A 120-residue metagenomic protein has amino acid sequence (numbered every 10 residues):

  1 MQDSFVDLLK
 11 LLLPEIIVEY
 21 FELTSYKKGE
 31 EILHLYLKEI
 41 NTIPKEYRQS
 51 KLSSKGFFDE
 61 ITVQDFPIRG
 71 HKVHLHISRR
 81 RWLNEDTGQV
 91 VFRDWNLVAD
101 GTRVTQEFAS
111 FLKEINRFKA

Functional and structural regions predicted by a protein language model:
M1, K10-L12, E22, L52 (+4 more regions): Amphipathic, alpha-helical segments enriched in basic
M1-Q2, G101: Intrinsic-disorder-associated interaction segments
D3-P44: Short helix-coil boundary/hinge micro-motifs
S4, S25, S50-S54, S78 (+1 more regions): Generic serine detector
L13, V18, Q49, K55-F58 (+3 more regions): Alpha-helical protein-protein interaction elements
E19, Y36, N41, K51-S53 (+3 more regions): Generic alpha-helical propensity signal that fires on short helical segments and nearby coil/disordered stretches
E30-L83: N-terminal juxtadomain amphipathic helix that follows a signal peptide/anchor or precedes a small N-terminal auxiliary
T62-A120: Short, positively charged, Gly/Tyr-enriched micro-motifs that form contact patches at catalytic or ligand/partner
